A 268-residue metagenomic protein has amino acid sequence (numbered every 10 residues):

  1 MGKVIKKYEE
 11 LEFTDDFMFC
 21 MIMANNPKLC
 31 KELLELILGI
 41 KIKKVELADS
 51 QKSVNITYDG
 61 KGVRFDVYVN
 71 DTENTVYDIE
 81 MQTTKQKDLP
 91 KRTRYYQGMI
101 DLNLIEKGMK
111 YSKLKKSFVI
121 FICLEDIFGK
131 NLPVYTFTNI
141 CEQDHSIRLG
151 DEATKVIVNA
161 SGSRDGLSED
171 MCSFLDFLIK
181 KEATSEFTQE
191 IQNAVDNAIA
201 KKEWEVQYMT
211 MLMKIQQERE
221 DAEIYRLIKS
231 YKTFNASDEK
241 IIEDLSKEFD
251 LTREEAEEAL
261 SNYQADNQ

Functional and structural regions predicted by a protein language model:
M1-T154, R164-G166, Q268: Accessory alpha/beta interaction modules
G2-L11, Y68, T72, Y77-Q82 (+2 more regions): Short, charged alpha-helical interaction segments and adjacent helix-coil junctions
V158: Hydrophobic residues at beta-strand termini and immediately following loops that shape nucleotide-binding pockets
